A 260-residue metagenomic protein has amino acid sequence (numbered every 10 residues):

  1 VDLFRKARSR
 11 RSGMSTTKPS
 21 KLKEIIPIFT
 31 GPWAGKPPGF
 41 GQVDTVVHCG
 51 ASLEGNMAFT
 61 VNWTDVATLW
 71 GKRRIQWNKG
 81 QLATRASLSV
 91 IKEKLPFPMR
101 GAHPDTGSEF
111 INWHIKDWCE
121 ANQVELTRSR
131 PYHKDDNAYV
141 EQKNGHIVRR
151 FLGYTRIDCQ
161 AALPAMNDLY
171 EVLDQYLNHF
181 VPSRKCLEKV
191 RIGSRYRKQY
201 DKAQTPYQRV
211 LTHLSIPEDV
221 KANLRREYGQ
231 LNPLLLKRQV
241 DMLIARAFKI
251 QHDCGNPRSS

Functional and structural regions predicted by a protein language model:
V1-N62, W70: Mobile-element integrase/transposase regions, centering on the N-terminal DNA-binding/Zn-coordinating module
K36, G55, Y170-L173, E227: Charge-biased, low-complexity intrinsically disordered regions
G41, A83-A86, F110-H114, Q142-K143 (+6 more regions): Generic recognition of stable, solvent-exposed alpha-helical segments in well-folded globular domains
V43-H48, T127-V148, Y196-C254: Amphipathic alpha-helical packing elements
D44, W63, L69, L88 (+6 more regions): Mobile genetic element proteins and their domesticated derivatives, centered on retroelements and DNA transposons
T64, R73-P96: Active-site beta-loop-alpha junctions of metal-dependent nucleic acid enzymes, especially the RNase H-like/DDE
P104-C119, L126-L152, L163-N167, G193-R195 (+1 more regions): RNase H-like two-metal-ion nuclease catalytic core shared by retroviral integrases and related mobile-element nucleases
E171-P206: Charged, gly/pro-enriched flexible loop segments at helix/strand junctions
